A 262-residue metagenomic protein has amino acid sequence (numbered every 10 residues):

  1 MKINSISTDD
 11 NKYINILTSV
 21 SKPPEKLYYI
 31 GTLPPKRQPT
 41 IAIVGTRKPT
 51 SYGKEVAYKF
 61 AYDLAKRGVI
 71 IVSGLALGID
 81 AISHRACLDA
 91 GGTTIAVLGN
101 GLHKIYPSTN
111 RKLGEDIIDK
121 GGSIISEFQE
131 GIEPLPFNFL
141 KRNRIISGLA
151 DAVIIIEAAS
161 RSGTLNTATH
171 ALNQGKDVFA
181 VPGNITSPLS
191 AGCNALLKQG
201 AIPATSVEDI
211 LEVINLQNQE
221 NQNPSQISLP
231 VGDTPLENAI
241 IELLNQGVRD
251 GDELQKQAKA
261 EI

Functional and structural regions predicted by a protein language model:
K2-I262: Glycine-biased, small-residue-rich flexible motifs in mid-sequence functional cores and linkers
